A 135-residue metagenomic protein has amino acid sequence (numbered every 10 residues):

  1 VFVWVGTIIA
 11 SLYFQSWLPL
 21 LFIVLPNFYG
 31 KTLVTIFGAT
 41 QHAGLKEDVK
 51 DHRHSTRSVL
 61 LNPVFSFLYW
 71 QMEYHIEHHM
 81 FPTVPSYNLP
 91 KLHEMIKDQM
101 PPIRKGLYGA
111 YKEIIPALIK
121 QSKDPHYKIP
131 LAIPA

Functional and structural regions predicted by a protein language model:
V1-L20, S86-A135: Non-catalytic, topology-defining segments of multipass membrane proteins
V1-N62, S66, H126-A135: Hydrophobic transmembrane alpha-helical segments that form the core helix bundle of multi-pass membrane enzymes
K31, V84-Y87: Residue-level signal for short amphipathic helical patches enriched in basic/charged and nearby hydrophobic residues
F37-G44, L68-V84: Histidine-centered catalytic micro-motifs
S55-L60, H78-P82, M100-L107: Short, exposed beta-strand "edge-strand" segments with a Pro/Gly-rich flavor and a Y/T-containing core
